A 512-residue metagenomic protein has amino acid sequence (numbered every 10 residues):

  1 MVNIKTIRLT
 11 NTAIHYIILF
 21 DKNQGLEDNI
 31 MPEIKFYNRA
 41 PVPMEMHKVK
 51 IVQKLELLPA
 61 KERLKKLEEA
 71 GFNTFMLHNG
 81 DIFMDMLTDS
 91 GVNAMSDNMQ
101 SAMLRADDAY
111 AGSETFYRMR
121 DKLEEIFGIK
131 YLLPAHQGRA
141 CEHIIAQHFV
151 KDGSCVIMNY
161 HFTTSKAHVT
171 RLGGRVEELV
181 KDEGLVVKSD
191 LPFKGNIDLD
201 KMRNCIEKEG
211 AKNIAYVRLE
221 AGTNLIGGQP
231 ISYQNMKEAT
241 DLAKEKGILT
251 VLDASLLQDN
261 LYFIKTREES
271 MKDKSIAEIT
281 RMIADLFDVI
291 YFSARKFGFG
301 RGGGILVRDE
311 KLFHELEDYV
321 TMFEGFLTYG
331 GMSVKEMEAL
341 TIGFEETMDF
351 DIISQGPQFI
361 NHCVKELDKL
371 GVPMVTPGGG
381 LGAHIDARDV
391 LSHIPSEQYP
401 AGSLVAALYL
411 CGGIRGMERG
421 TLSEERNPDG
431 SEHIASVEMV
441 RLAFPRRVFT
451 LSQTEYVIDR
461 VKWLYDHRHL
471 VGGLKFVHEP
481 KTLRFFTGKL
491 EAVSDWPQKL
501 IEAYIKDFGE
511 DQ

Functional and structural regions predicted by a protein language model:
N3, T10-K22, E27-N29: Short, positively charged and aromatic/hydrophobic N-terminal segments
P32-F72, N79-N93, M99, D108-L132 (+2 more regions): Conserved PLP-enzyme active-site core in the AAT-like
R175-E178, D309-E315, L410, R415-S436: Flexible glycine/proline-rich, aromatic-decorated loop/lid segments
I231, H384-Y399, P428-I434, F485-E491: Short glycine/threonine-rich loop-to-helix capping motif typified by GTGT followed within a few residues by an Asp-Pro
H314, S392-P400, V448-Y456: Short, conserved charged micro-motifs
T347, C411, S423-Q512: PLP-dependent enzyme catalytic core of the Aspartate aminotransferase-like
I360-N361, V375-D386: Conserved glycine-rich beta-strand-loop-beta hairpin in the small C-terminal domain of fold type I
G378-G382, Y399, S403-V405, C411-G413 (+1 more regions): Active-site lining segments that contact anionic ligands and/or coordinate catalytic metals
